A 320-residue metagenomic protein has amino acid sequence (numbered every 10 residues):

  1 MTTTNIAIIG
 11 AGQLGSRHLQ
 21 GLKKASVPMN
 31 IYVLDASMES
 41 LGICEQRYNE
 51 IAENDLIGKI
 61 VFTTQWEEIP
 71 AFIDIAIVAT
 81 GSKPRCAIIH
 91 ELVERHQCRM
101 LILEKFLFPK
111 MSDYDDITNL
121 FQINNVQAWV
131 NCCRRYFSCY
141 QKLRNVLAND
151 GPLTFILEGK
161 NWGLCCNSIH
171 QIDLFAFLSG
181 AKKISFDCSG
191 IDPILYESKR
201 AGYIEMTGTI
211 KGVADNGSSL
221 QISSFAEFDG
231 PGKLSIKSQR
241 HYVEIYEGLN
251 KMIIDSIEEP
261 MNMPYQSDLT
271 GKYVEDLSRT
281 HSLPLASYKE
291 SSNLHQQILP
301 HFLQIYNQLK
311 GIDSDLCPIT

Functional and structural regions predicted by a protein language model:
M1-N54: N-terminal Rossmann-like dinucleotide-binding module
T4, M29, R99, V126 (+1 more regions): Nucleotide donor/acceptor-binding cores
Y48, I75-V78, D276-T320: C-terminal helix-rich "cap/oligomerization" subdomain common to oxidoreductases
E53-F72: Short acidic low-complexity segments
D74-S82, C86-R135: Beta-strand-loop-alpha-helix segment that lines the small-molecule cofactor/substrate pocket of alpha/beta enzymes
S138-T154: Rossmann-like NAD(P)H-binding beta-loop-alpha module
F155-D229, K289-N293: Rossmann-like dinucleotide-binding domain that binds NAD(P)(H)
R200-E205, V213-D276, S282-K289: NAD(P)-dinucleotide binding in Rossmann-like oxidoreductases
